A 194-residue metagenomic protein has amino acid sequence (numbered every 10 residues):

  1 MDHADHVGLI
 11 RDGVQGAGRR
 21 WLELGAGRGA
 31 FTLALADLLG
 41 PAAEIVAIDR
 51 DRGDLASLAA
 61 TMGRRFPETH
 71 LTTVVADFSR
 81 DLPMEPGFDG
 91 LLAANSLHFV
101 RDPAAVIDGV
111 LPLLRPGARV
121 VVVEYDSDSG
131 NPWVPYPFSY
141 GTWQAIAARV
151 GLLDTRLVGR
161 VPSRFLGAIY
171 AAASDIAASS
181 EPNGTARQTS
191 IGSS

Functional and structural regions predicted by a protein language model:
M1-R19, A34: Conserved alpha-helix/loop element of class I SAM-dependent methyltransferases that forms part of the SAM/SAH-binding
L22, R28, T32-R80: Class I SAM-dependent methyltransferase SAM/SAH-binding core
S79-L91: A short acidic, Gly/Pro-enriched loop at the edge of an enzyme's catalytic core that lines a small-molecule cofactor
D89-P103: A short SAM/SAH-binding and catalytic strip from SAM-dependent methyltransferases
A104-P116: A short glycine-rich, Lys/Arg-flanked "PGG" loop and its adjoining helix->strand segment in the class I
G117-Y125: Conserved beta-strand signature within the Rossmann-like core of class I S-adenosyl-L-methionine
Y136-V150: Short alpha-helix
G151, G159-S194: Core SAM-dependent methyltransferase catalytic element
